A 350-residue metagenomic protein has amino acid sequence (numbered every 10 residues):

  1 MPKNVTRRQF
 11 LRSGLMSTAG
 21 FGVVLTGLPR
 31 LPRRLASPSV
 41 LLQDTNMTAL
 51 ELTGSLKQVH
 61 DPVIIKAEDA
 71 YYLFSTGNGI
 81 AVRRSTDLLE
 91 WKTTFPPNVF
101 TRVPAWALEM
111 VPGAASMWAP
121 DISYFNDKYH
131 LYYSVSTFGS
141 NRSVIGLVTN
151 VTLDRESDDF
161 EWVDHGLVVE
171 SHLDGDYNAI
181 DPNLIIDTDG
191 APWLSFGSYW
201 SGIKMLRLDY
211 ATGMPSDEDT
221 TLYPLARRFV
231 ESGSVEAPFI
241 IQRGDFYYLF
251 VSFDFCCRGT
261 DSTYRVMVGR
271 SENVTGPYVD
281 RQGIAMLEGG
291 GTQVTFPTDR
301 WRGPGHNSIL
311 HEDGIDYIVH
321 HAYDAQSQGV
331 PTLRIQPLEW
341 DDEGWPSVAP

Functional and structural regions predicted by a protein language model:
P2-P29, L35-P350: Carbohydrate-active catalytic/glycan-binding domains of CAZyme proteins, especially the secreted or lumenal ectodomains
